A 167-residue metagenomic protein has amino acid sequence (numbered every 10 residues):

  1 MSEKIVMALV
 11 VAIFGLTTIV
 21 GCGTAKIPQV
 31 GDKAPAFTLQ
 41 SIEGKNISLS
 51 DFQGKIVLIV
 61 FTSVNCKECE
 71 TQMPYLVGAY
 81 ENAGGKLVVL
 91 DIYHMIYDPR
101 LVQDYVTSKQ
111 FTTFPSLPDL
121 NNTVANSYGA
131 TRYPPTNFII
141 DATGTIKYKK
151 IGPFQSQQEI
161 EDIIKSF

Functional and structural regions predicted by a protein language model:
M1-L9: Bacterial N-terminal signal peptides that target proteins for export
C22-L49: N-terminal "domain-start" segment that seeds a small globular fold
K33, K55, R132-P134: Short, small/polar residue-rich loop motifs at catalytic or cofactor-binding pockets
I47-E70, L90: Short active-site neighborhood of thiol/selenol oxidoreductases, capturing the structured segment around
E70-K109, L120-N126: Structural microenvironment flanking redox-active thiols in thiol-disulfide oxidoreductases
T107-T113, L120-I164: Thiol/disulfide oxidoreductase modules built on the thioredoxin-like
